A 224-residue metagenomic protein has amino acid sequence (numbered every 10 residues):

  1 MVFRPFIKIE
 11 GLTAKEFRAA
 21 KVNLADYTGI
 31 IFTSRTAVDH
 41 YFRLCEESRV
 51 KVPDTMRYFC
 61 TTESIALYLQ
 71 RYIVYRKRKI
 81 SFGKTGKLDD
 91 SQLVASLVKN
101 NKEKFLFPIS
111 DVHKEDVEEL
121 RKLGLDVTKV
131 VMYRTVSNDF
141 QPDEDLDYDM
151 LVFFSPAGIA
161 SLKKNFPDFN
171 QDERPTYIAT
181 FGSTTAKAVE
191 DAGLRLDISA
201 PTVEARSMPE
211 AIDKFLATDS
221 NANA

Functional and structural regions predicted by a protein language model:
M1-A224: Conserved beta-alpha
